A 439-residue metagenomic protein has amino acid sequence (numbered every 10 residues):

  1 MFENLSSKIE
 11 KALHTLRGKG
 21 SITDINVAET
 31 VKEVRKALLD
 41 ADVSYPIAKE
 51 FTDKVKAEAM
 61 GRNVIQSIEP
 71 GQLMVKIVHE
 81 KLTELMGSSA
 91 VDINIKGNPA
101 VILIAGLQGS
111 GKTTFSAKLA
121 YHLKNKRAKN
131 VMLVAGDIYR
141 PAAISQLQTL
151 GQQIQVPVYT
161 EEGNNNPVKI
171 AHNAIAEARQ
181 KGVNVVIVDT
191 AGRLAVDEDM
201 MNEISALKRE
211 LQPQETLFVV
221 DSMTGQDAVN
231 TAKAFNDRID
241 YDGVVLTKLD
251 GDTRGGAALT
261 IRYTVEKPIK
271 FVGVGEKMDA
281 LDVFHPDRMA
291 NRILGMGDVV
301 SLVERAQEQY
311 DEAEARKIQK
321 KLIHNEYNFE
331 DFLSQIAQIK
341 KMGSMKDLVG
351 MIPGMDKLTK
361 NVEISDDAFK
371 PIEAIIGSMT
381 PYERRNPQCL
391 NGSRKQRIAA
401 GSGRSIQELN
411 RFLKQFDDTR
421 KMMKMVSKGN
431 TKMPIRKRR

Functional and structural regions predicted by a protein language model:
F2-K19, R288-R439: Long amphipathic alpha-helical segments used for membrane anchoring, targeting, substrate engagement, or oligomerization
I9-G136, A143-N164, A171-T190: Primarily NTPase-proximal linker/entry elements flanking Walker-type ATP/GTP-binding cores
L16, D42, V78, L107 (+9 more regions): Residue-level signature of catalytic and energy-coupling elements of molecular machines, predominantly ATP/GTP-dependent
K19, N26, D92-K96, A105-Q108 (+14 more regions): Replace "in large, NTP-powered and nucleic-acid-processing enzymes" with "in large, NTP-powered factors and other
E29, E33, E50, K54 (+8 more regions): Amphipathic alpha-helical interaction segments
V101-L103, M132-L133, Y159, I187 (+8 more regions): Structured core elements
S110, Y139-P141, N165-P167, G192-V196 (+2 more regions): Short, small-residue-enriched loops and turns at beta-alpha junctions that line or gate enzyme active sites
A171-I175, R179, V183, A195 (+2 more regions): Conserved phosphate-handling catalytic cores of large alpha/beta enzymes
